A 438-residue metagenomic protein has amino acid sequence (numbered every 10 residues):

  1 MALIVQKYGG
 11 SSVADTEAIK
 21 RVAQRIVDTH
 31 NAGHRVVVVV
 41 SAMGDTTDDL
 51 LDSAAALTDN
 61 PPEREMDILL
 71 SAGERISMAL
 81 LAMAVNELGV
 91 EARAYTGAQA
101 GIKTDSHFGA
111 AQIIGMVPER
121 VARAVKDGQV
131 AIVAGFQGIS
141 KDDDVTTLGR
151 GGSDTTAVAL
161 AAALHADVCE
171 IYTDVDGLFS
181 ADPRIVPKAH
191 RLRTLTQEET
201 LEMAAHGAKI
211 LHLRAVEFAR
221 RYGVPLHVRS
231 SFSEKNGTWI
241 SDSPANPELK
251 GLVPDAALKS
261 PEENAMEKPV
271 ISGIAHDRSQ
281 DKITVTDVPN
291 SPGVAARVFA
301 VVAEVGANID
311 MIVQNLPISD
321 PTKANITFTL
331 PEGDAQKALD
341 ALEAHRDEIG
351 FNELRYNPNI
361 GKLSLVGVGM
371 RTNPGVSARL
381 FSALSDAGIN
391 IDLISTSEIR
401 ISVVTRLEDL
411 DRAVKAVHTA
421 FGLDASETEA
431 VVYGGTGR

Functional and structural regions predicted by a protein language model:
M1-V216, T405-R406, F421, A425 (+1 more regions): Nucleotide/pyrophosphate-binding catalytic subdomain
A23, V27-H30, A162, R220 (+4 more regions): A structural alpha-helix within SAM-dependent methyltransferase catalytic domains
A32, L88, Y222, V305 (+1 more regions): Conserved dinucleotide-binding and phosphotransfer motif residues
V168-Y172, L226-V228, D310, D392-L393: Short hydrophobic alpha-helical runs that function as membrane-insertion/retention elements
G207-R214, F218-T238: Conserved glycine-bearing catalytic or ligand-binding loops at nucleotide- and phosphate-handling centers of large
W239-R438: A conserved regulatory-domain signal marking ACT and ACT-like small-molecule sensing domains and adjacent regulatory
